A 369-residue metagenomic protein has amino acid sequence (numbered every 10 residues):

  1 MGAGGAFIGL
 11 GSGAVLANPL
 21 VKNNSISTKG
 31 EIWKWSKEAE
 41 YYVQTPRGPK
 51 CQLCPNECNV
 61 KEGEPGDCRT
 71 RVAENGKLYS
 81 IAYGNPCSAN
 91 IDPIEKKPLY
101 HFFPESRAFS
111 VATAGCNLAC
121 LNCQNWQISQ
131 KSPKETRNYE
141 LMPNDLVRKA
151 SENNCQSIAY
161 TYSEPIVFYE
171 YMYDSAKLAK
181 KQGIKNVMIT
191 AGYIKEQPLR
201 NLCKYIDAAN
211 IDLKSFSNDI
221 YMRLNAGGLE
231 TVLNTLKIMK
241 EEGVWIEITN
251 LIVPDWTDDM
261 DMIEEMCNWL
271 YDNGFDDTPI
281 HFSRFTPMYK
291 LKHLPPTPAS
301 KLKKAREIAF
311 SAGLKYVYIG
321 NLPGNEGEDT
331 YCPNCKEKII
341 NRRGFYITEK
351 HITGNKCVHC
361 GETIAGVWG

Functional and structural regions predicted by a protein language model:
M1-V21: N-terminal export signals
K29-K50, N56-A112, Q127, K338-I340: N-terminal [4Fe-4S]-dependent radical SAM core
C51-C54, C120, C332-C335, C357-C360: Short cysteine-rich clusters marking metal-coordination/redox-active sites
E62, F345-G354: Short linker/helix segments within small regulatory modules
L78-I166, M172-Y173: Extended interfacial segments that mediate partner engagement and assembly in macromolecular machines
C120, I211, V317: Conserved, mostly hydrophobic/aromatic
P143-T297, A305-I308: Conserved AdoMet/S-adenosylmethionine-binding subsite of the radical SAM
L294-G344: A C-terminal junction/extension of Radical SAM enzymes
